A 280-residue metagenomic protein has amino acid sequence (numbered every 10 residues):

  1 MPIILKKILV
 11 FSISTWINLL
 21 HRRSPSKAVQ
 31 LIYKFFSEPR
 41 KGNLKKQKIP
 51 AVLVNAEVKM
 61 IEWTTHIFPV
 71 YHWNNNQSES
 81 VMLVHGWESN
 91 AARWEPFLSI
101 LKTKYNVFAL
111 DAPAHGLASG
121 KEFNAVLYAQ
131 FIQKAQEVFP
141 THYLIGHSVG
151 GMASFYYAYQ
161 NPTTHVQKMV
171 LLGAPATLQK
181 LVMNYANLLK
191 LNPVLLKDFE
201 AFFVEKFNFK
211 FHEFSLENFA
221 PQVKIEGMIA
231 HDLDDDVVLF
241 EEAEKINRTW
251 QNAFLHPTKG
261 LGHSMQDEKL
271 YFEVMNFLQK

Functional and structural regions predicted by a protein language model:
I3-M60: An N-terminal hydrophobic leader/cap segment in hydrolases
A91, L98-S119: Conserved alpha/beta-hydrolase
G120-F139: Alpha/beta-hydrolase active-site loop
G146-S154: Gly/Ala-rich beta-loop-alpha elbow adjacent to hydrolase catalytic centers
T164-F209: Hydrolase active-site cap/lid region
Q222-K224, I229-H231, D235: Short beta-strand/loop motif that positions the catalytic acidic residue of the alpha/beta-hydrolase fold
D236-E242: Conserved alpha/beta-hydrolase "acid-adjacent" motif
L261-Y271: Catalytic histidine-centered segment of alpha/beta-hydrolase-like enzymes
